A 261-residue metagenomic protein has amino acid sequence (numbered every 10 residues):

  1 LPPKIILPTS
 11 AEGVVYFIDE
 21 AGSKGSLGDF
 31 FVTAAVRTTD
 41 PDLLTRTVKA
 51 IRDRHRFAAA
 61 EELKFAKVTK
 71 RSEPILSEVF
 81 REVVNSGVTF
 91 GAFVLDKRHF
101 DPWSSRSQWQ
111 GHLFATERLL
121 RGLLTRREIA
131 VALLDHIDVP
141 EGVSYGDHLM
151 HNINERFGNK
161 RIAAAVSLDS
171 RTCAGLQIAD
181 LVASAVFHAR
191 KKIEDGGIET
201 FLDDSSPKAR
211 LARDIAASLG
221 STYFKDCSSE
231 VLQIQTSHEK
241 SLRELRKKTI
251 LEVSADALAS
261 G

Functional and structural regions predicted by a protein language model:
L1-G261: Phosphate-ester processing/binding pockets and catalytic centers
